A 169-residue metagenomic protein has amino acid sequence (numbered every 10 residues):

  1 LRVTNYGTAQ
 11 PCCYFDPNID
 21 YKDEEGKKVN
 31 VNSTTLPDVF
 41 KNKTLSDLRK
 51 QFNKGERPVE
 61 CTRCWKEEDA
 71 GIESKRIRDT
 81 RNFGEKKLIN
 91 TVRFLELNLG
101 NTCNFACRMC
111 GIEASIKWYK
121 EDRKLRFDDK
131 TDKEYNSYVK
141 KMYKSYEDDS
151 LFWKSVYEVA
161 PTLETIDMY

Functional and structural regions predicted by a protein language model:
L1-N82: Accessory C-terminal segments flanking Radical SAM cores
K54-P58, L97, N101-N104: Processing junctions and N-termini across compartments
T62-R63, F105-M109: C-type cytochrome heme c attachment motif
W65-E67, C110-I116: Detector for the c-type heme attachment site
I72-E85, S115, Y119-K124: Short cysteine/histidine-rich zinc-coordinating motifs and their immediately flanking basic loops
K86-V92, R108, Y119: Conserved N-terminal glycine/acidic-rich loop preference
V92-T102, E113-D148, P161-Y169: Core AdoMet radical
W153-P161: Leucine-rich repeat
